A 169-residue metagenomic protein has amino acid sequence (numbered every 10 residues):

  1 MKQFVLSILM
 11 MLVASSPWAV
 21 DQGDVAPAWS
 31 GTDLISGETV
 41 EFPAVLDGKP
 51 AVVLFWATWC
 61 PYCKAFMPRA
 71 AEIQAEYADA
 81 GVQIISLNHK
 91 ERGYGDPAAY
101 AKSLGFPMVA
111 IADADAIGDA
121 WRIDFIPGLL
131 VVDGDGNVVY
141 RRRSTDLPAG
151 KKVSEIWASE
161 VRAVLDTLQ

Functional and structural regions predicted by a protein language model:
M1-T32, Y140-R142, K151-S154: N-terminal targeting signals for export/organelle localization
W29-A51: A short beta-strand-turn-helix
K49-A51, W56-W59, F125: Short pre-active-site segment immediately N-terminal to redox-active cysteine/selenocysteine motifs in thiol-based
V52-V53, I84, L129: Hydrophobic beta-strand anchors of alpha/beta hydrolase catalytic cores
K64-L104, A116-A120: Structural microenvironment flanking redox-active thiols in thiol-disulfide oxidoreductases
A98-D135: Short, internal strand/loop/helix patches that form the active-site neighborhood or redox-interaction surface
V131-Q169: Thiol-/selenol-based redox modules, centered on thioredoxin-like and closely related oxidoreductase domains
